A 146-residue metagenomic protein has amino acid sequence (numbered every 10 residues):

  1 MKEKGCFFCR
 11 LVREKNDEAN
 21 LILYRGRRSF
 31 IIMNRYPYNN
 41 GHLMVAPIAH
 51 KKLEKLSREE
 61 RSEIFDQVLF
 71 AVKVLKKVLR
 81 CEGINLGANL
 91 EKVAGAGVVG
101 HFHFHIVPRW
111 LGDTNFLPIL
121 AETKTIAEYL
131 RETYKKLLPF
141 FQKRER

Functional and structural regions predicted by a protein language model:
M1-R146: HIT superfamily nucleotide-processing domains
